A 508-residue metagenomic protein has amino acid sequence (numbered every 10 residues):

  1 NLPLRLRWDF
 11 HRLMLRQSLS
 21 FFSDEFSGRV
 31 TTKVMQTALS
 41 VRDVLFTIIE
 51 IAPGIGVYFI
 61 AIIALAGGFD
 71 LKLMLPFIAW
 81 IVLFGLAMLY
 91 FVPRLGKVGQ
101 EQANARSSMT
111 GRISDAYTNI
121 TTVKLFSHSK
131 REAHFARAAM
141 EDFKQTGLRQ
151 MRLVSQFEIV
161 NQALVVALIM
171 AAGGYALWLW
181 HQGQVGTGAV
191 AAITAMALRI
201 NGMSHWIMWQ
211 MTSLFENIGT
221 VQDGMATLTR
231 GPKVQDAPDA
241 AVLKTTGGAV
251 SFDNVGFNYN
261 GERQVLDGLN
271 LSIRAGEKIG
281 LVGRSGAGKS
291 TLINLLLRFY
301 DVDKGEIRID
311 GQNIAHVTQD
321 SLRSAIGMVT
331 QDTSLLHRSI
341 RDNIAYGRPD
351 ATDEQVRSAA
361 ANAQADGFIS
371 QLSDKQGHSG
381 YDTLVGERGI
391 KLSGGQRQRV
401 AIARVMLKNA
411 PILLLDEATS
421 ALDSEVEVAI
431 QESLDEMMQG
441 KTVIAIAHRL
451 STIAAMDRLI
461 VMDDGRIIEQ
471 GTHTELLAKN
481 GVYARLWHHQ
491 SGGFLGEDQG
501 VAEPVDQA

Functional and structural regions predicted by a protein language model:
N1, R5, G68, L86-S108: Cytoplasmic juxtamembrane "membrane-exit" helices immediately C-terminal to transmembrane segments
P3, P53, L83, L164-L168 (+1 more regions): Residue-level hotspots within pore-lining transmembrane alpha-helices of multi-pass secondary transporters
F10, M14, V123, G224 (+1 more regions): Helix-loop junctions and hydrophobic alpha-helical segments within the transmembrane domains of large membrane
M14, A136, F252-N254: Conserved catalytic Walker-motif region of ABC-type ATPase nucleotide-binding domains
L19-S23, Q36-L45, I49, P53 (+7 more regions): An intracellular "coupling" helix at the cytosolic face of ABC transporter transmembrane type-1 domains
R29, K33, V44, R112 (+6 more regions): N-terminal turn
L65-V82, L153-Q222, T227-L228: Helix-loop-helix
D236, L243-A508: ABC-type nucleotide-binding domain
